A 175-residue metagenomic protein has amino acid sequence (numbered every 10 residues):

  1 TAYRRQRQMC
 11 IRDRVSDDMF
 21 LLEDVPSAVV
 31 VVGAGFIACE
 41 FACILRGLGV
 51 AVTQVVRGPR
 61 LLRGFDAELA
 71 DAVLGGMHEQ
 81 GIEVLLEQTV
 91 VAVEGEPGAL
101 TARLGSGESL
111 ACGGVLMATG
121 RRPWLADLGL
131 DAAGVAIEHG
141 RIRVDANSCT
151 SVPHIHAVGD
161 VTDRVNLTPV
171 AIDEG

Functional and structural regions predicted by a protein language model:
T1, I44-L45, Q54, V115 (+1 more regions): Hydrophobic/aromatic ligand-binding patch that stacks against planar heteroaromatic rings of cofactors or nucleotides
T1-R7, I11: Single conserved hydrophobic/aromatic residue that forms the stacking wall/gate of nucleotide- or nucleobase-binding
R7, I82-E83, I155: Short, conserved active-site loop motifs that form the nucleotide-linked donor/cofactor pocket
I11, V30-V31: Hydrophobic Val/Ile/Leu positions in short beta-strands of Rossmann-like dinucleotide-binding domains
R12-P26, S109-E174: FAD-site-proximal beta/loop scaffold in flavoenzymes
F20-L21, P26-V30, F36-P97, T101 (+2 more regions): Rossmann-like dinucleotide-binding cores of NAD(P)H-dependent redox enzymes
